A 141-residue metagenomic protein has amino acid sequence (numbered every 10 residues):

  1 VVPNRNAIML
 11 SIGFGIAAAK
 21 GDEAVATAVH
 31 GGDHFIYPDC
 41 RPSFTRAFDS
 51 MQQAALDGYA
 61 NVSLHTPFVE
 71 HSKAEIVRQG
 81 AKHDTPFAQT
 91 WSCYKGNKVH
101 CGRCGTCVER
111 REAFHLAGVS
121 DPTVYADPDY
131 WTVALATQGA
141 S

Functional and structural regions predicted by a protein language model:
V1-S141: Nucleotide-activated chemistry modules centered on ATP-dependent adenylation/adenylyltransferase
